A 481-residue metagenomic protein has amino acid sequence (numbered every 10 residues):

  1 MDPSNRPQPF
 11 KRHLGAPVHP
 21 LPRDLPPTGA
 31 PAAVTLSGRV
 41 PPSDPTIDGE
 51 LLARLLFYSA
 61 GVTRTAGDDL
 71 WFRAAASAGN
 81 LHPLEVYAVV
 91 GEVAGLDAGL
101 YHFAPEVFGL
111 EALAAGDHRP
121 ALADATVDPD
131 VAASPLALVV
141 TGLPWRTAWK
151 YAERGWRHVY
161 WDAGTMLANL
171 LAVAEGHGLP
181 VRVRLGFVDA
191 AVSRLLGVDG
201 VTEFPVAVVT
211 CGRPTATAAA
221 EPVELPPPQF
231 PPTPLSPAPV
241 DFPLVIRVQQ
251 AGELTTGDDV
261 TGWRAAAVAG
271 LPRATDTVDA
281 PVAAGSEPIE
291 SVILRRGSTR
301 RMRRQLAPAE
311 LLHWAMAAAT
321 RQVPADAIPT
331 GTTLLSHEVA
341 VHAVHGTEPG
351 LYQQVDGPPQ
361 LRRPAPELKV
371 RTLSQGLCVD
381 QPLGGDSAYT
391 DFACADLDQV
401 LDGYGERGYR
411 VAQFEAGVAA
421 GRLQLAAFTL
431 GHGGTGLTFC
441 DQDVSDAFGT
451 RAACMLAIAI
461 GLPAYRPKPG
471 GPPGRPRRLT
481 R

Functional and structural regions predicted by a protein language model:
M1-R422, L430-R481: N-terminal accessory segments that position/regulate proteins before the catalytic core
A427: Short surface loop/edge beta-strand patches of beta-sandwich-type extracellular domains that form ligand-contact sites
